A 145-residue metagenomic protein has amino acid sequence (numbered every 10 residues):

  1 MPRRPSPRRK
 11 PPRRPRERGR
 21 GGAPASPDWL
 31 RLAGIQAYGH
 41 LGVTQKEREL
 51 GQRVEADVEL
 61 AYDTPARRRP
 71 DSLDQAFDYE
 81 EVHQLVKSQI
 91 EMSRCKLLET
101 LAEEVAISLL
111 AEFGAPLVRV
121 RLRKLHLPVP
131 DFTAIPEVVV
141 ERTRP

Functional and structural regions predicted by a protein language model:
M1-P145: N-terminal, polar/charged subdomain of small-to-medium soluble alpha/beta proteins
